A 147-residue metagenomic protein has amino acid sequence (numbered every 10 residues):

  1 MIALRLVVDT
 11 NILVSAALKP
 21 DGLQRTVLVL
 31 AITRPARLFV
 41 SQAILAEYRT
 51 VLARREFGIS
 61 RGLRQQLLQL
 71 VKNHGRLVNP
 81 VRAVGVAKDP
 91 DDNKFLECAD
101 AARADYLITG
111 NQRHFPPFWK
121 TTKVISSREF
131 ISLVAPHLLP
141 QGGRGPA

Functional and structural regions predicted by a protein language model:
M1-D21: Metal-dependent nucleic-acid phosphoesterase active-site entry motif
V7-V8, L23-A53: PIN/NYN-family metal-dependent endoribonuclease catalytic core
V8-T10, V40-S41, N111, S126: A secondary-structure boundary/capping signal
G22, F39, G62, V86-N93: Residues at secondary-structure transition points
F57-G58: Membrane interface segments of multi-pass transport proteins and intramembrane proteases
R61-K72: Short, well-structured alpha-helical segments
N73-L107, Q112-R113: Active-site neighborhoods of divalent-metal-dependent phosphate/nucleic-acid chemistry enzymes
N93, A102-D105, Q112-A147: Acidic, PIN/NYN-like endoribonuclease modules and their adjacent C-terminal/linker elements
